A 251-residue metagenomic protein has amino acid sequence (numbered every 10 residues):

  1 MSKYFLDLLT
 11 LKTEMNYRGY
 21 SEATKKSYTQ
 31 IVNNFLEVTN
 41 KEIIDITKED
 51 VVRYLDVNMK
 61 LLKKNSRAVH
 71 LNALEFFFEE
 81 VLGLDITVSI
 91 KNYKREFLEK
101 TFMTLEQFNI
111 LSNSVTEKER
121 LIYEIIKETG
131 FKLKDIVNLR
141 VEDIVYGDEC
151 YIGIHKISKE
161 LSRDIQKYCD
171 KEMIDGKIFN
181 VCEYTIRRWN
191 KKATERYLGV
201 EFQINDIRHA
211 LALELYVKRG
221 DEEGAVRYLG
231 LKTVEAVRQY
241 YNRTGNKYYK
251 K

Functional and structural regions predicted by a protein language model:
L8-L98: N-terminal core-binding DNA-recognition domain of tyrosine recombinases/integrases
K25, L74, I122-Y123, K134-L139 (+1 more regions): Alpha-helix N-cap/helix-start motif at helix boundaries, enriched for small hydrophobics
E96-F97, L105-L133, V137: Basic, Lys/Arg- and aromatic-enriched nucleic-acid-binding interface segment
F102, T129, N138-K167: Conserved tyrosine-mediated DNA breakage-rejoining catalytic core shared by Y-recombinases
N138-I144, V226-T233, Y240-R243: A short, basic/aromatic helix-end/turn motif that makes direct DNA contacts
S158-V200, N205: Active-site/catalytic core of tyrosine-dependent DNA strand-transfer enzymes
K167, R227, R238-K251: DNA/chromatin major-groove-contacting recognition/catalytic segments
M173, K191-R227, V234, N246: Short, basic (Lys/Arg/His-rich) helix/loop patches that form interaction surfaces in the mid-to-C-terminal regions
